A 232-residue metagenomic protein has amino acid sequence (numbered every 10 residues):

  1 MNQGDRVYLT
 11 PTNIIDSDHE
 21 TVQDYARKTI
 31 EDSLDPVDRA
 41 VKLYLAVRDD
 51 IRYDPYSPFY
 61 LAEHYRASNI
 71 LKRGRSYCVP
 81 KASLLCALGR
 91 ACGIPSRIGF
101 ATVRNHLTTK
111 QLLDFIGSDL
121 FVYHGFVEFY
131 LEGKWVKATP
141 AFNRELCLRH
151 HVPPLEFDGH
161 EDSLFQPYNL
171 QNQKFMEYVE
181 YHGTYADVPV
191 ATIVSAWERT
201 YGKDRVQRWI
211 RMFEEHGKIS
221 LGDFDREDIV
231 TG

Functional and structural regions predicted by a protein language model:
N2-D5, T10-S17, V103-G232: His-Asp-centered catalytic microenvironments across diverse enzyme cores, prominently the transglutaminase-like
N2-R73: Secondary-structure boundary elements
L45-D49, A87, A91, G125 (+1 more regions): Residue-level signal for well-ordered alpha-helical scaffold segments within enzymatic catalytic domains
P55-Y123: Active-site neighborhood of thiol-dependent amide/isopeptide-bond enzymes
